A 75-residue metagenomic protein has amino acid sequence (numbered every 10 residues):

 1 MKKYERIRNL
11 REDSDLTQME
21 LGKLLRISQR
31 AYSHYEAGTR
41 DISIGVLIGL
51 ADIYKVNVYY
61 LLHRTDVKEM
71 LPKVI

Functional and structural regions predicted by a protein language model:
M1-D13: A short, Lys/Arg-rich alpha-helix, primarily the initiator
E12, K23, D52: Alpha-helical residues within the helix-turn-helix
D15-H34: Short alpha-helical DNA-recognition segment
R26, G45-Y60: DNA major-groove recognition helix of helix-turn-helix/homeodomain DNA-binding modules
A37: Short, conserved catalytic or interaction motifs in soluble domains
L62-I75: Short, charged recognition helix plus adjacent turn of helix-turn-helix-like nucleic-acid-binding domains
